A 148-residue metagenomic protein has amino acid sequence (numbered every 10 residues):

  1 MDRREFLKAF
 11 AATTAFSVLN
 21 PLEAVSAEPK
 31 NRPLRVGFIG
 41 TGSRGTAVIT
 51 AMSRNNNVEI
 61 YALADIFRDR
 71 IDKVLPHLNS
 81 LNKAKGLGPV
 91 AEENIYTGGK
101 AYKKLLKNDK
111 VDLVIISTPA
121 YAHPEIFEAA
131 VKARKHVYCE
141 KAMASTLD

Functional and structural regions predicted by a protein language model:
D2-K135: N-terminal glycine-/serine-/threonine-rich beta1-alpha1-beta2 phosphate-ribose binding loop of Rossmann-like
R134-H136, E140-A142: Short helix/strand-capping hinge loops at secondary-structure junctions that flank key functional elements
M143-D148: Rossmann-fold NAD(P)-binding glycine/threonine-rich loop
